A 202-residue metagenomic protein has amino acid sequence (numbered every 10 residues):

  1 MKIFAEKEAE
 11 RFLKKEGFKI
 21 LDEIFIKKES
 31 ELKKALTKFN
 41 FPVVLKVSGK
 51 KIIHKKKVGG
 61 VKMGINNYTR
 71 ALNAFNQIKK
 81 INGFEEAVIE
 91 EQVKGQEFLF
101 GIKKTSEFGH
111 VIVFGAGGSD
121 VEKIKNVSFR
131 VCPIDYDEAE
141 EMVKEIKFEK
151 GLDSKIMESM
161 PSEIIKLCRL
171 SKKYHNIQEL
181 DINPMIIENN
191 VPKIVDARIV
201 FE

Functional and structural regions predicted by a protein language model:
M1-E202: ATP-dependent carboxylate/acyl-activation modules
